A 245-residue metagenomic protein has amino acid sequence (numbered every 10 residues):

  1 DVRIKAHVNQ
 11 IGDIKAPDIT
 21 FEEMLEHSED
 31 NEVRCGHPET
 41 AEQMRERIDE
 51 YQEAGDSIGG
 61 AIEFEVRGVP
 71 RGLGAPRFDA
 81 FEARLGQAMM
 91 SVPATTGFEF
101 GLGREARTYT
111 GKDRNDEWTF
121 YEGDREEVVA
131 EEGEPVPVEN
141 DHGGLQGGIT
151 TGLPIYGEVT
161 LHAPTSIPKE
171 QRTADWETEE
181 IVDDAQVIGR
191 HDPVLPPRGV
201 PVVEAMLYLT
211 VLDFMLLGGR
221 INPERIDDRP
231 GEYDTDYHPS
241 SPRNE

Functional and structural regions predicted by a protein language model:
D1-R77: Glycine-rich, mobile lid/loop segments that gate access to catalytic sites or pores
D1-V2, D49, E53-D56, M90 (+4 more regions): Generic secondary-structure signature for well-ordered alpha-helical cores
R3-Q10, E63, F100-G103, T173 (+1 more regions): Beta-strand segments within the central parallel beta-sheet cores of soluble alpha/beta enzyme folds
I19-M24, G74-F78, N115-E122, Y237-E245: Short, charged low-complexity intrinsically disordered segments located at boundaries of structured domains
H27-G36, I155, M206, V211: Glycine-rich and small/hydrophobic secondary-structure elements
R45, A83-M90, Y156-E158, V200-D213: Predominant activation on well-ordered alpha-helical scaffold segments within soluble catalytic domains
A54-V182: Glycine-rich anion/phosphate-binding loop at the beta-strand->alpha-helix junction
P164-E245: Internal helix-turn-beta structural module
